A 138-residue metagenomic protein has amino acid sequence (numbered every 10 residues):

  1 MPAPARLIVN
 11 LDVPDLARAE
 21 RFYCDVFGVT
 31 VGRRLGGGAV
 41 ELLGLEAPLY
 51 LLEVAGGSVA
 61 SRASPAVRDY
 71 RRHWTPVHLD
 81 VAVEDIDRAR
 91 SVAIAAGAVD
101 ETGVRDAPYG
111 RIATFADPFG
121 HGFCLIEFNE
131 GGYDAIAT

Functional and structural regions predicted by a protein language model:
M1-I8, T30-D80, R88-A116, E127-T138: Vicinal oxygen chelate
D12: Catalytic core of Fe(II)/2-oxoglutarate
L16-A17, A39: Alpha-helix N-cap/helix-start and coil->helix boundary motif
R18-A19, R88: Short Gly/charged-rich anion-binding patches and loops
A19-C24, A93, G120: Conserved active-site tyrosine of GNAT-family acetyltransferases
G122-L125: Short glycine-/small-residue motifs
